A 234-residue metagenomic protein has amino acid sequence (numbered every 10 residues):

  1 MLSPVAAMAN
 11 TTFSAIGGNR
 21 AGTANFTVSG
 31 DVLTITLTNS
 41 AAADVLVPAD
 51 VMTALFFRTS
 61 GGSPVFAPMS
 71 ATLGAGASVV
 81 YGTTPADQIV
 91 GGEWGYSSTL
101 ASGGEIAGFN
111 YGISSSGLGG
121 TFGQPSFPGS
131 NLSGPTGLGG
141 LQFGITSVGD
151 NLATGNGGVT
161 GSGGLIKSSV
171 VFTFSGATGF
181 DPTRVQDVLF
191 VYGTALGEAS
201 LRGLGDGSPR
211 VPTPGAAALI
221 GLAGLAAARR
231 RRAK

Functional and structural regions predicted by a protein language model:
M1-S3: Bacterial N-terminal signal peptides
V5-A9: Sec/Tat signal peptide C-region and signal peptidase I cleavage site
N10-R210: Mature extracellular "passenger" or substrate-interacting domains of secreted, surface-exposed proteins
P212-R229: A short, hydrophobic C-terminal helix/tail in secreted or cell-surface proteins
R231-K234: Short, charged juxtamembrane terminal tails flanking transmembrane helices
